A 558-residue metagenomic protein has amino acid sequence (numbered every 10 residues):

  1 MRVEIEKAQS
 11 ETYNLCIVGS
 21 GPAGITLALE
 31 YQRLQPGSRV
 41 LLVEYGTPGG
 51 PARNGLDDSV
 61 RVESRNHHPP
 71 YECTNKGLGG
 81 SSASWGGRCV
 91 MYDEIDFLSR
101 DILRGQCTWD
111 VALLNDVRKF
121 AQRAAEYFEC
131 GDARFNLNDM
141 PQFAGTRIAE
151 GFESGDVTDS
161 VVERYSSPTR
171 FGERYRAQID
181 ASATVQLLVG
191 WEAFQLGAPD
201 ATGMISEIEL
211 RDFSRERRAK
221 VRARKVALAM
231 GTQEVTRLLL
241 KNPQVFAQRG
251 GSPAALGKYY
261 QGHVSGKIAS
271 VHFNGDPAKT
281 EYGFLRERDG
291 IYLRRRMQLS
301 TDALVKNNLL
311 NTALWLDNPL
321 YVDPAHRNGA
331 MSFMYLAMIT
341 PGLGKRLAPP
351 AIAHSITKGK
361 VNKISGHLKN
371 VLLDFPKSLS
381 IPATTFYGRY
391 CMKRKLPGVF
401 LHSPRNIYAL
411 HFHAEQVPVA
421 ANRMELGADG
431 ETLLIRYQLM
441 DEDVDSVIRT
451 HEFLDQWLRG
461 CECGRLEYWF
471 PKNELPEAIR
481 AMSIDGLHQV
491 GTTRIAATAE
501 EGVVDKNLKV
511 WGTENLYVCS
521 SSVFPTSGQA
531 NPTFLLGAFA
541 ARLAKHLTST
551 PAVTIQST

Functional and structural regions predicted by a protein language model:
M1-T12: A short, basic/flexible loop-to-alpha-helix module at the beginning of a structural domain
T12, G21-P22, Q233, V523: Residue-level detector of alpha-helix initiation sites
Y13-L42: N-terminal Rossmann-like FAD-binding beta1-loop-alpha1 element of flavoenzymes
R33-G37, G46-G49, L56-D58, H68-E72 (+7 more regions): Glycine-rich loop(s) and the adjacent beta-strand/alpha-helix scaffold that form part
S59, L188-P199, R389-Q416, A420-N422 (+2 more regions): A glycine-rich dinucleotide-binding beta-alpha-beta segment and adjacent secondary-structure elements that constitute
S59-L137, V417-R423, A428: Redox-cofactor-proximal catalytic regions of oxidoreductases
I102-D200, I205, M482: Conserved redox-cofactor binding core of oxidoreductases
K225, A229, T236, L240-S403 (+1 more regions): Mid-to-C-terminal "cap/lid" subdomains and adjacent gly/pro-rich loops that border and regulate access to redox
